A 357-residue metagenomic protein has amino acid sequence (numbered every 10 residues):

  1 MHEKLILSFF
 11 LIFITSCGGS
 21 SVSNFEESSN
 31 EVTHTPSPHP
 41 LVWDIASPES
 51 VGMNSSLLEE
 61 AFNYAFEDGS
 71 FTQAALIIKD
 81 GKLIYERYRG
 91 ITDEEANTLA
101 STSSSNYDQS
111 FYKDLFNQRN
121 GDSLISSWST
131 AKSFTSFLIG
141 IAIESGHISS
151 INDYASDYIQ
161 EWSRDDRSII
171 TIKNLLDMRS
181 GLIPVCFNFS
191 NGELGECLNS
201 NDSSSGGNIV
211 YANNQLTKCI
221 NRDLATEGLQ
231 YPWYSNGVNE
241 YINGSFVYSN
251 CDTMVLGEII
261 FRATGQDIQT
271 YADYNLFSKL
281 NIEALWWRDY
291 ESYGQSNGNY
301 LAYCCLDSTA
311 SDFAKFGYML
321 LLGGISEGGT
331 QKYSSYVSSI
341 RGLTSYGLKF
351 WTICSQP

Functional and structural regions predicted by a protein language model:
M1-L5: Positively charged n-region of N-terminal signal peptides that target proteins for export
L7-S16: Bacterial N-terminal signal peptides
C17-Q118, I143-I148, D177, G181: N-terminal leader/targeting segments and the immediately adjacent pre-domain N-terminus
N54-A61, T130, F134, I151-Y158 (+7 more regions): Stable alpha-helical elements in mature extracytoplasmic
G81, D108-Q109, D114, S123-S150 (+3 more regions): Active-site SXXK
N97-L115, S156, N191-Y241, Q266-L285: Short, charged, amphipathic alpha-helices and their helix-cap/turn boundaries
L115-F116, G121, S126, E144-F187 (+3 more regions): Active-site helix/loop module of the DD-peptidase/beta-lactamase fold, centered on the serine-lysine SxxK catalytic
R222, T226-E240, G244-V247, C251 (+2 more regions): Penicillin-binding protein/beta-lactamase superfamily catalytic region
